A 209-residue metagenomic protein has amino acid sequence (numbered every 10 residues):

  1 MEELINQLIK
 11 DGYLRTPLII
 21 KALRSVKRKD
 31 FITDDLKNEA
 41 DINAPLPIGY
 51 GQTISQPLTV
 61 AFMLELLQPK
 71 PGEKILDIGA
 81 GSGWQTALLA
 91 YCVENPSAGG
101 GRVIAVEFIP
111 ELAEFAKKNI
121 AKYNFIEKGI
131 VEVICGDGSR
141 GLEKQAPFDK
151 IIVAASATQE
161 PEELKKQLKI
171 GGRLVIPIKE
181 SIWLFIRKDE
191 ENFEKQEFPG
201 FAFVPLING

Functional and structural regions predicted by a protein language model:
M1-L76, W84-C92, L112-N124, F193-N208: Class I SAM-dependent transferase core
Q68-P96, G100-E194: Conserved nucleotide-cofactor-binding alpha/beta core module
